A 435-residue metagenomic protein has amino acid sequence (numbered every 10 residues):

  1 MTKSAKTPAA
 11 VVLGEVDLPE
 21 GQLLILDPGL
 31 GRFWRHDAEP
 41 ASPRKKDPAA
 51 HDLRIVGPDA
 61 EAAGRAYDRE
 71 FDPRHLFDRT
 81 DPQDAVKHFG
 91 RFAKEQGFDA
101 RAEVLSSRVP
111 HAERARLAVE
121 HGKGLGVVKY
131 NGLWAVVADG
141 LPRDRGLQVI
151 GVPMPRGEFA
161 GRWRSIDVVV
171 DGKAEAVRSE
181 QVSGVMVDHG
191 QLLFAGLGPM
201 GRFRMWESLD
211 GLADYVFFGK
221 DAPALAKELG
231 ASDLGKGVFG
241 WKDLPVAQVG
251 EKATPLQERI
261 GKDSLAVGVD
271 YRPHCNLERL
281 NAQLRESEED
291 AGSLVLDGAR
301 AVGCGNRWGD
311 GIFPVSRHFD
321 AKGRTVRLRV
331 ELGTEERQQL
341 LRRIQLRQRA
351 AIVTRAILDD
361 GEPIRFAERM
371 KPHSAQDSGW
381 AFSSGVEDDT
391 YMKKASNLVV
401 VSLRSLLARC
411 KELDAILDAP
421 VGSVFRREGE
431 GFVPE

Functional and structural regions predicted by a protein language model:
M1-A5, A224-E435: Acidic, proline/glycine-rich low-complexity IDRs
K3-Q283: Extended, low-hydrophobicity segments enriched in charged/polar residues
